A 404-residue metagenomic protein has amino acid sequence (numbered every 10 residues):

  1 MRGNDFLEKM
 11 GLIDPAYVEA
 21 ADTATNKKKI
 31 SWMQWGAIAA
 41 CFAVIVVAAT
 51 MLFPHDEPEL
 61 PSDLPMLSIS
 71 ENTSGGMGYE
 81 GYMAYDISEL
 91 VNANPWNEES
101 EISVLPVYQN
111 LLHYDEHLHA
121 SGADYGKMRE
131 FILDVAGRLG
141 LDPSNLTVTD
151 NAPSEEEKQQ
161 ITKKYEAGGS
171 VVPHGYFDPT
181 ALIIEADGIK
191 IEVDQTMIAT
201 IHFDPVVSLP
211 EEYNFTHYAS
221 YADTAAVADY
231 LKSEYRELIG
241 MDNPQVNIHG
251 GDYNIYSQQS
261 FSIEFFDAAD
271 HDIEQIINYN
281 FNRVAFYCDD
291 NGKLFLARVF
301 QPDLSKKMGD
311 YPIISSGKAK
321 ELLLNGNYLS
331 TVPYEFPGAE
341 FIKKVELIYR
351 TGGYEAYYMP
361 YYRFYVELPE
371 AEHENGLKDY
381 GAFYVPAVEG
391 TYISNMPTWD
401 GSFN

Functional and structural regions predicted by a protein language model:
M1-K28: Disordered, charged N-terminal biogenesis/targeting segments of membrane/secreted proteins
M10, Q34-E59: Single-pass transmembrane signal-anchor helices and their membrane-water interface zones
D14, S315, Y384-P386: Helix N-cap / beta->alpha transition motif
A21-S31, V148-E156: Short secondary-structure junction/hinge motifs that connect adjacent elements
P54-I277, F281, D303, F403: Preferential activation on post-signal-peptide N-terminal prodomains/segments of secreted or lumenal proteins
K190-P210, E274-F300, E370-N404: A short, surface-exposed beta-strand/turn
A225-Y362, V366-L377: Segments that shape or occlude catalytic/ligand-binding pockets
